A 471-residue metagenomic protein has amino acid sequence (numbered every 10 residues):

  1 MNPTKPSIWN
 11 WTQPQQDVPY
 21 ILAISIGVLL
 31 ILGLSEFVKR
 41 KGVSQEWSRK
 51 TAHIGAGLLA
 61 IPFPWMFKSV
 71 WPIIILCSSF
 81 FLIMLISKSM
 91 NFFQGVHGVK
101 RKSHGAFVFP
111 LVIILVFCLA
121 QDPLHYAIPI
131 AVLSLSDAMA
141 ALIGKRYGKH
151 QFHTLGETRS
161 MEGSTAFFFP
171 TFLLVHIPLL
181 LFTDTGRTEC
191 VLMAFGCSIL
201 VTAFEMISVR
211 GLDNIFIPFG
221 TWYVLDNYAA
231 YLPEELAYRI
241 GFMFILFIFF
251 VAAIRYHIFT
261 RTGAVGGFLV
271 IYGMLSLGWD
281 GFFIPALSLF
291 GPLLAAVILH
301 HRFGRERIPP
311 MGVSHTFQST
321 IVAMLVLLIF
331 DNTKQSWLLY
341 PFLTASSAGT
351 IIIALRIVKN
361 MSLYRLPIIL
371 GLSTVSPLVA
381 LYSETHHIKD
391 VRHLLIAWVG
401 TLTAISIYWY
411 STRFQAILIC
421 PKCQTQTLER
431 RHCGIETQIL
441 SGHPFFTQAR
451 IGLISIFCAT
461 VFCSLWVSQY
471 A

Functional and structural regions predicted by a protein language model:
M1-G42, W47-F93, A106-T154, S160 (+1 more regions): Hydrophobic alpha-helical transmembrane segments
F93-K102: Short acidic (Asp/Glu) patches
